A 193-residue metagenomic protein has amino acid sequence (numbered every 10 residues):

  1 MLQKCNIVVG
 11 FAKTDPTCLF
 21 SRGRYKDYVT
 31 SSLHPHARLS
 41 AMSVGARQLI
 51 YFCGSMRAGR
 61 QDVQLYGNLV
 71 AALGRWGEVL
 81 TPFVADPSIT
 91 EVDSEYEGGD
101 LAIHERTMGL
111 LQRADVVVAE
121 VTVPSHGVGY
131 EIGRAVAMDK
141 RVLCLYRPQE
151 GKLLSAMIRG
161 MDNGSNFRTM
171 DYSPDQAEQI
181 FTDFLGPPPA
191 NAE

Functional and structural regions predicted by a protein language model:
L2-F11, P16, L33: Intrinsically disordered, low-complexity segments enriched in serine/proline and basic residues
Q3-K4, S21, L69: Intrinsically disordered, low-complexity regions enriched in Ser/Pro/Gly/Gln/His and often acidic
I7, P16, R24-Y25, R38: Intrinsic disorder/low-complexity segments in short proteins, especially the signal peptide and propeptide regions
F11, F20, Y25-Y28: Aromatic (phenylalanine/tyrosine) cluster motif
T14-C18, D62-Q64: Short, low-complexity, intrinsically disordered N-terminal segments
Y25-E193: Conserved catalytic or regulatory cores that recognize and/or transform ribose-phosphate-containing ligands
